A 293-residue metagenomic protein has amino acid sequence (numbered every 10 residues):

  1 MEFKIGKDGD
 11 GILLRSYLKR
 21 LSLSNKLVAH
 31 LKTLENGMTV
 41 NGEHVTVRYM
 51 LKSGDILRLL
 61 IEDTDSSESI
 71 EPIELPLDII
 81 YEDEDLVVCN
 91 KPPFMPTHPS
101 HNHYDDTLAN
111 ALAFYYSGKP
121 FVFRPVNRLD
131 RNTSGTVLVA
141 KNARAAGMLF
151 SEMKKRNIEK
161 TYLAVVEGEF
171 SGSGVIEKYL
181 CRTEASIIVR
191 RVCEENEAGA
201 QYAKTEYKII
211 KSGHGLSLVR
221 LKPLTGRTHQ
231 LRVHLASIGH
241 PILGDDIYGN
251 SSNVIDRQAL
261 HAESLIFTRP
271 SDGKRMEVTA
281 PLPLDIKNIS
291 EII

Functional and structural regions predicted by a protein language model:
M1-E184, T279, D285-I289: RNA pseudouridine synthases
M1-L27, L31-K32, L77, E197-A198 (+3 more regions): Pseudouridine synthases involved in rRNA/tRNA modification
T46-M50, R220, R257: Short, surface-exposed secondary-structure edge patches
V87, Y162, S217, H261-E263: Short beta-strand micro-motifs in enzyme catalytic cores
I187-A198: Short aromatic-glycine motifs in intrinsically disordered, low-complexity regions
A200-K204: Short proline/glycine- and basic residue-enriched helix-capping loop/turn segments at helix->loop/beta transitions
Y207: Long C-terminal interaction/binding lobes of large macromolecular proteins
